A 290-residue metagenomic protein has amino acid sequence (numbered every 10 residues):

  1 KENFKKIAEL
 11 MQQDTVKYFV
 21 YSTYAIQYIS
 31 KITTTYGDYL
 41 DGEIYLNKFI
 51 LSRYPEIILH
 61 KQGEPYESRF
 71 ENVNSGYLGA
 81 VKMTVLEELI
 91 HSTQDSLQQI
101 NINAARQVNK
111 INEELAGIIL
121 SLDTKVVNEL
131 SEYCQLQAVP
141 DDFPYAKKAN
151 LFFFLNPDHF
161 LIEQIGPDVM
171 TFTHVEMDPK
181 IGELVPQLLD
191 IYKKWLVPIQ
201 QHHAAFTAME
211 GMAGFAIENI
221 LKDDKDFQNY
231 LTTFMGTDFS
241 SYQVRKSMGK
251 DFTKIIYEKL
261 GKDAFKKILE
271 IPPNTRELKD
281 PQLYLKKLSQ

Functional and structural regions predicted by a protein language model:
K1-Q62, V73-G79, N103: Auxiliary, metal-adjacent structural segments of Zn-dependent hydrolase domains
E2-M11, T124-L184: Low-complexity, serine/threonine/proline-enriched polar segments
K5-A8, Q12, A116, S131-C134 (+3 more regions): Residue-level detector of alpha-helical secondary structure
R53-S75, I111-E113, G117-I118, P179-Q187 (+1 more regions): A solvent-exposed, charged loop/short amphipathic helix patch at secondary-structure junctions
S75, G79, D95-A138: Post-HEXXH active-site segment of zinc metalloproteases
A80-Q99, T253: Active-site recognition of the HExxH zinc-binding catalytic motif
L89, A116-I118, A213: Mixed-charge (acidic/basic) macromolecular-recognition segments
L155-Q290: Pan-zinc metallopeptidase signature
